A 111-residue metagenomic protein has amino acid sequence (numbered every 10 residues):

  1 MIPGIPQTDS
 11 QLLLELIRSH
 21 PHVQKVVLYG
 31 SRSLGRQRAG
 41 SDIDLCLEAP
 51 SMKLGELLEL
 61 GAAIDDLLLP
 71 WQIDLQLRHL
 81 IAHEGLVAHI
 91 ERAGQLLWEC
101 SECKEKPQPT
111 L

Functional and structural regions predicted by a protein language model:
M1-K25, L34-A39, P50-L111: Catalytic core of pol beta-like nucleotidyltransferases
S31: Conserved H-loop
D44-L47: Short beta-strand->loop micro-motif that forms the acidic, two-metal-ion catalytic signature in nucleotide-processing
